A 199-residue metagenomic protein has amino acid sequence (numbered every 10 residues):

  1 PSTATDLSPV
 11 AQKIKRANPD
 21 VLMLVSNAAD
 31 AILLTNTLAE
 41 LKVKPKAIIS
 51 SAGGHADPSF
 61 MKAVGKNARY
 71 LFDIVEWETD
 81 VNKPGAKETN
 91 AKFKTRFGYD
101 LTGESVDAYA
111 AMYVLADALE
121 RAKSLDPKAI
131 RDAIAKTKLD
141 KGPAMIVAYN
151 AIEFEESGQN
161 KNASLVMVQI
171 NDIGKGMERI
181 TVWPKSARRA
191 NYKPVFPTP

Functional and structural regions predicted by a protein language model:
P1-P199: Extracytosolic ligand-binding ectodomains
